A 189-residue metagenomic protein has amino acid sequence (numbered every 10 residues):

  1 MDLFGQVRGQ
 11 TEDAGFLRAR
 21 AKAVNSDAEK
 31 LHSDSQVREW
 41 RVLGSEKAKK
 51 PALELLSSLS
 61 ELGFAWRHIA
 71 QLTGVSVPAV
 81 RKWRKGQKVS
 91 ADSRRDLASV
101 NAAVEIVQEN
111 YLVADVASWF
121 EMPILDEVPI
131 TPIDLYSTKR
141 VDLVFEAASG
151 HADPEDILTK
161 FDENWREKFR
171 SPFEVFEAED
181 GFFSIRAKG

Functional and structural regions predicted by a protein language model:
M1-G189: Non-transmembrane "mature" sequence context
